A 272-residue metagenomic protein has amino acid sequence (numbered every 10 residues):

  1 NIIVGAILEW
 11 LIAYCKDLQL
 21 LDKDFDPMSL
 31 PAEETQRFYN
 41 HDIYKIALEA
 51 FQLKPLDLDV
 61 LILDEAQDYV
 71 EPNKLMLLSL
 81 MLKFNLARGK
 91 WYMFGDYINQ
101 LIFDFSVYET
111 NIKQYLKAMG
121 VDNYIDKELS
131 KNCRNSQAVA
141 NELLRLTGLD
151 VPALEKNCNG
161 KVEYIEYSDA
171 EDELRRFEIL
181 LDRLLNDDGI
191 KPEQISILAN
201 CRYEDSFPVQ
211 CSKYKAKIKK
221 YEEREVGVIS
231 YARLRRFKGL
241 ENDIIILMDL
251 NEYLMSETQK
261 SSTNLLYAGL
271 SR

Functional and structural regions predicted by a protein language model:
N1-K16, V60-R272: Conserved helicase motor core of SF1/SF2 NTP-dependent helicases
N1-Y44, A232: Inter-Walker segment of RecA-like/P-loop motor cores
P27-E33, Q52-P55, Y167-E173: Short N-terminal signal/transit or membrane-insertion segments and the immediately adjacent low-complexity/disordered
I43-V60, L82-L86: Short basic/glycine-enriched coil/helix segment immediately N-terminal to the Walker B
